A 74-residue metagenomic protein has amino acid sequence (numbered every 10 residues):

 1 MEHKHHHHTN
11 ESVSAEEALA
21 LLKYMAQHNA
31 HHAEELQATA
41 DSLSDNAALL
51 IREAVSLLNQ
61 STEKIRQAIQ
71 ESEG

Functional and structural regions predicted by a protein language model:
H3-H8, R66-G74: Short, charged, intrinsically disordered terminal tails
K4-H32: N-terminal acidic leader/helix
E35-E71: Short, charge-rich amphipathic interface segments used for partner binding and complex assembly
